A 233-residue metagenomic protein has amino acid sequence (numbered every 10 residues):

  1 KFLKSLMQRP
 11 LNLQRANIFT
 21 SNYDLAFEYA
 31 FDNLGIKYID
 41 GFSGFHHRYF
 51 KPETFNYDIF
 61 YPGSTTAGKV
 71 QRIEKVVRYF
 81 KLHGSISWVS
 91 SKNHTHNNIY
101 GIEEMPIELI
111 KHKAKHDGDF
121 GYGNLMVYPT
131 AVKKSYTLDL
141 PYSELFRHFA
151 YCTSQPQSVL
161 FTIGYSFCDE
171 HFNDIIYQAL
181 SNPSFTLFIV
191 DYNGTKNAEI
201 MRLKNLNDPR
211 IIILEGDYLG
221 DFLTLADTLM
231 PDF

Functional and structural regions predicted by a protein language model:
K1-L3, F55-T66, T137-F149: A Trp-anchored, charged/polar loop motif used as the substrate-binding/catalytic surface of acyl/ester-handling
F2-L13, K69-R72, R147-Q155: A short acidic-Thr-Gly-centered motif at the start of a beta-strand
M7-L11, D32, S87, S154 (+2 more regions): Generic surface-pattern signal
R9-M126: Extended, H/D-rich, highly charged conserved domains that either
K69, V132-F233: SIR2/sirtuin-family catalytic core signature
V127-A131: Short glycine/proline-rich turn/loop motifs
